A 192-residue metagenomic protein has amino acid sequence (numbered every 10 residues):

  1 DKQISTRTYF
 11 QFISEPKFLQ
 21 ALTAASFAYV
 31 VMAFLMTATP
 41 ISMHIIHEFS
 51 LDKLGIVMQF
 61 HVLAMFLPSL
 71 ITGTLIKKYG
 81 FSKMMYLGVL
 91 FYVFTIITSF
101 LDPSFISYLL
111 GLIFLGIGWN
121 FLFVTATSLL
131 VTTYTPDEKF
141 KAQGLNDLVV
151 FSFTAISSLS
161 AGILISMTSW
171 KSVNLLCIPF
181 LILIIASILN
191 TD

Functional and structural regions predicted by a protein language model:
D1-L22: Juxtamembrane intracellular "pre-TM" segments in multi-pass secondary transporters
F27-M36: Conserved extracellular-gate-facing transmembrane-helix segments in secondary transporters
T37-V57: Short amphipathic helix-loop junctions that connect adjacent transmembrane helices in Major Facilitator Superfamily/SLC
L67-F81, I165: Helix-to-loop junctions at the C-terminal end of transmembrane segments in multipass secondary transporters
K83-I97, I178: Structural signature of the two symmetry-related core transmembrane helices
F121-Y134: Intracellular juxtamembrane helix-capping segments at the cytosolic ends of symmetry-related transmembrane helices
E138-M167: A late C-terminal transmembrane helix in Major Facilitator Superfamily
I163-L181: A membrane-interface helix-boundary motif in multi-pass transporters
